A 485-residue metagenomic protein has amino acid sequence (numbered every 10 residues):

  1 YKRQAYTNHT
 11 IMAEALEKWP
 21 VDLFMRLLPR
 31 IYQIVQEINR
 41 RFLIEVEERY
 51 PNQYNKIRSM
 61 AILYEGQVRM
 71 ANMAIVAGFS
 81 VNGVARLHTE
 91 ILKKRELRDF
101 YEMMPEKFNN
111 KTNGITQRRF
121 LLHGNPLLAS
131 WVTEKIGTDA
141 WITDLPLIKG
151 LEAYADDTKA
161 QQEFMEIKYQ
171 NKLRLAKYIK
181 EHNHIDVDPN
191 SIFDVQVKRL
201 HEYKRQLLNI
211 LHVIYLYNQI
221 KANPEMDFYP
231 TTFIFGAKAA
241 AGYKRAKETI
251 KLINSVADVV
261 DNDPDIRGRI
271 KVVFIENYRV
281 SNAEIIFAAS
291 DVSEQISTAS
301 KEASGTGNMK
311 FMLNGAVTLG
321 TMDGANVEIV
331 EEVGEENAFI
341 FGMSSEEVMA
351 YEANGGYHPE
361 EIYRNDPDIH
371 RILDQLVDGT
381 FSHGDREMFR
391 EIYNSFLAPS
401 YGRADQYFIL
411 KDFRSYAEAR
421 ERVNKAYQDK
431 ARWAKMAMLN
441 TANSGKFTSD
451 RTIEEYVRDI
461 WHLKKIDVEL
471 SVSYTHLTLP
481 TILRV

Functional and structural regions predicted by a protein language model:
Y1-Q4, Y474-T481: Conserved small/polar residues in nucleotide/adenosyl-binding loops
K2-M25, L43-V46, Q53, D265 (+1 more regions): Active-site-proximal binding-pocket segments
R3-F79, V84, N190-Q219, F228-T232 (+4 more regions): Gly/Pro-rich turn-and-neighbor structural signature
A5-E14, H88-I91, T116-F120, E202-Y203 (+10 more regions): Flexible loop/turn segments at secondary-structure boundaries
E45, R49, R98-M103, I185-V187 (+7 more regions): Secondary-structure transition/capping motifs at alpha-helix termini and the adjoining loop/turn into the next element
D99, M104, T112-A140, D144-G150 (+7 more regions): Catalytic binding pocket for nucleotide-activated donors in carbohydrate/polymer assembly enzymes
G124-D186: Extended, charge-enriched "interface" segments that sit outside catalytic cores
R174-A176, K180-F193, R205, N262-M309 (+3 more regions): Donor nucleotide-activated moiety binding/catalytic core segment of transferases that use nucleotide-activated donors
